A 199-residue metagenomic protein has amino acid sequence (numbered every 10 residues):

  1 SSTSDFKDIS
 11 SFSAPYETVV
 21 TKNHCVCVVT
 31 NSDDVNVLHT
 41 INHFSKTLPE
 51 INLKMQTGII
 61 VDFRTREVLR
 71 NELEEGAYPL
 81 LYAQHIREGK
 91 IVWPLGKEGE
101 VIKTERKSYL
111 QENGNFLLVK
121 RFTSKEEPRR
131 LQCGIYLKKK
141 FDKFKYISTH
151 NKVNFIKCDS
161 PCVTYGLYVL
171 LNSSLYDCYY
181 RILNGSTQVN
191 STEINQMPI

Functional and structural regions predicted by a protein language model:
S1-K46: Signature of N6-adenine DNA methyltransferases within the class I
N36-I199: Polybasic, glycine- and aromatic-enriched phosphate-binding surface used to engage nucleic acids
